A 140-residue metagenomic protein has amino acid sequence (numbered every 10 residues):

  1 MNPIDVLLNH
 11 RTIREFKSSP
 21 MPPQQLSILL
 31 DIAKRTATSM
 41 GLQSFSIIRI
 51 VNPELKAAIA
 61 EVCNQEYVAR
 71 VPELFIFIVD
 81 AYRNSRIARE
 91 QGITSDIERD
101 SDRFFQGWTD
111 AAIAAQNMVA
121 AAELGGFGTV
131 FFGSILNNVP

Functional and structural regions predicted by a protein language model:
M1-P140: Acidic, surface-exposed loops and disordered segments
